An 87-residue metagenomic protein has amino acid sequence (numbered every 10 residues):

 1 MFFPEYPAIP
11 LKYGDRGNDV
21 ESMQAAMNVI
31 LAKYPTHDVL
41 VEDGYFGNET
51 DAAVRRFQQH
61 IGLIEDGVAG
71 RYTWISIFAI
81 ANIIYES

Functional and structural regions predicted by a protein language model:
M1-G44, I84-S87: Acidic, Ser/Thr/Pro/Gly-enriched interdomain connector segments
V54: Conserved hydrophobic/aromatic packing and binding residues within compact polymer-binding modules
Q58: Short helices/loops that flank or line small-molecule/ion binding pockets
E65, I80-S87: Terminal recognition/anchoring or ligand-binding modules at protein termini
W74-I80: Short, basic amphipathic alpha-helical segments that act as recognition/interaction helices in nucleic-acid-binding
